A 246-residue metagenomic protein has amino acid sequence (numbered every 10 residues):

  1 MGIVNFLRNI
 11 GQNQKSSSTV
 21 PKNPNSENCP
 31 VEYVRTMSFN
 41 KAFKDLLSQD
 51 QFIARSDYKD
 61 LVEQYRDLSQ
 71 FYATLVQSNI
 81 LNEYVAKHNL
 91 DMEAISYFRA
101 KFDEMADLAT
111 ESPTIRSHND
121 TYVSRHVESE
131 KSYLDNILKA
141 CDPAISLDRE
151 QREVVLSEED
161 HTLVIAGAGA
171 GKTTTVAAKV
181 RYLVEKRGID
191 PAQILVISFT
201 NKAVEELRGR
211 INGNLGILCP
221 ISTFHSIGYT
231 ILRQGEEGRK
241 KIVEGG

Functional and structural regions predicted by a protein language model:
V4-N13, T19-K22, E27-R239: P-loop NTPase Walker
G238-G246: A polyampholytic, Gly/Pro-enriched intrinsically disordered region
